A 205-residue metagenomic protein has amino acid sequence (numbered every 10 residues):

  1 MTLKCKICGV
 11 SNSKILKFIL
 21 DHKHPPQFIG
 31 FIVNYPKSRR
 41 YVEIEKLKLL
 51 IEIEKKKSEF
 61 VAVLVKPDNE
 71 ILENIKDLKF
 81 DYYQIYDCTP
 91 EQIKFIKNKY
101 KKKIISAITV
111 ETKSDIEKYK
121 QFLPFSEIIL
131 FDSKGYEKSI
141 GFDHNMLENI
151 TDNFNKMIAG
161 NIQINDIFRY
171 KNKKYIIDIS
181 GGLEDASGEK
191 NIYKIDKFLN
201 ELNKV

Functional and structural regions predicted by a protein language model:
M1-V205: Conserved N-terminal beta1-alpha1 strand-loop-helix module at the mouth
